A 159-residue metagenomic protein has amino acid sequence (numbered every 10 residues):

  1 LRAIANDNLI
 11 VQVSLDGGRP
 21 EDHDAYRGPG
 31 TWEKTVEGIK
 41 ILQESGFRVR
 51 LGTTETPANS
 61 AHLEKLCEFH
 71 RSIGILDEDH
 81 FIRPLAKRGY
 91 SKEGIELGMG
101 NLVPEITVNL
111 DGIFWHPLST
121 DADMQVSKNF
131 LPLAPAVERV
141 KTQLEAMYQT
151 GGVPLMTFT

Functional and structural regions predicted by a protein language model:
L1-A3, K65-C67, G94-I95: Short low-complexity, flexible loop/linker segments enriched in glycine and/or proline with clustered acidic
L1-E55: Radical SAM/AdoMet-radical enzyme domain recognition
S14-G18, T54-T56, R83-R88, T120: Active-site beta-loop-alpha junctions enriched in small/polar residues
P20-D22, A58-A61, W115: Short catalytic/ligand-binding loop motif for oxyanion handling, primarily in non-cytosolic enzymes, centered on
H23-D24, H62-L63, K92-E93: Short, well-ordered secondary-structure micro-motifs
I39, H70-G74, W115: Hydrophobic, Leu/Ile/Phe/Ala-enriched alpha-helical segments that form helix-helix packing faces
A61-I82: Short, electropositive alpha-helical surface patch
L85-T159: Accessory C-terminal segments flanking Radical SAM cores
